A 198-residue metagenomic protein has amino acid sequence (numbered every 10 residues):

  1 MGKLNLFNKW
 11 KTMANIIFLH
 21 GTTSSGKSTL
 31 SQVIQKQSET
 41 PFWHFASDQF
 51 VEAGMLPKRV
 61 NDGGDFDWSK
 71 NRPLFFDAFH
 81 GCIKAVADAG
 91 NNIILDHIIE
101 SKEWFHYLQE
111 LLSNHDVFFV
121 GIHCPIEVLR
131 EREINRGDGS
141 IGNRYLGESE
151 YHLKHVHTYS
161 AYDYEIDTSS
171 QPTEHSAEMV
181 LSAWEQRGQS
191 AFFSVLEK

Functional and structural regions predicted by a protein language model:
L19: Hydrophobic anchor at the beta1->P-loop junction of P-loop NTPases
T22: P-loop (Walker A) phosphate-binding loop of NTP-binding proteins
S25: ATP-binding Walker
S28: Walker A/P-loop
Q32-H80: Conserved substrate/cofactor phosphate-moiety recognition/catalytic segment in nucleotide-dependent phosphotransferases
K70-D116: Glycine-rich phosphate-binding loop used to anchor ATP phosphates in small-molecule kinases, encompassing both
S113-E133, I166: Conserved phosphate-donor/acceptor-positioning beta-strand/loop module used by diverse small-molecule
N135-M179, Q186-K198: Small-molecule kinase domains that catalyze NTP-dependent phosphoryl transfer to phosphate-bearing small molecules
